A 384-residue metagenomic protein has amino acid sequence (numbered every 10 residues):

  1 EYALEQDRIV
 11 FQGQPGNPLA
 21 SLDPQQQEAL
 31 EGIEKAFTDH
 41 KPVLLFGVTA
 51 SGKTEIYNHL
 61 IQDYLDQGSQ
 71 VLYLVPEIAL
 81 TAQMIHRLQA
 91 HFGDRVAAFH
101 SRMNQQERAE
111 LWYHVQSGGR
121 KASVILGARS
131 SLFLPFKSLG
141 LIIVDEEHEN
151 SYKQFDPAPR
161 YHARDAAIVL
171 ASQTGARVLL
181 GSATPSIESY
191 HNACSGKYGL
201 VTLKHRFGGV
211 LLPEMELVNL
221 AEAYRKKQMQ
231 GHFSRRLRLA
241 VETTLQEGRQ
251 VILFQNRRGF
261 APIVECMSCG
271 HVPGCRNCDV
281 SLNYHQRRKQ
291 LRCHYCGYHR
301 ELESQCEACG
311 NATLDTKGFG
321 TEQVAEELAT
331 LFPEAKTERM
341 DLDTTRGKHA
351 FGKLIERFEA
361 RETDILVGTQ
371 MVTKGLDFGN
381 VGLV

Functional and structural regions predicted by a protein language model:
E1-G13: Interdomain "pre-motor" coupling segment immediately N-terminal to P-loop NTPase/helicase cores
G13-D23, Q27, E31, D39-S123 (+1 more regions): Inter-lobe coupling/hinge segments of SF2-like helicase ATPases
E34: Short, locally clustered residues in the helix-turn-helix/winged-helix DNA-binding domain
